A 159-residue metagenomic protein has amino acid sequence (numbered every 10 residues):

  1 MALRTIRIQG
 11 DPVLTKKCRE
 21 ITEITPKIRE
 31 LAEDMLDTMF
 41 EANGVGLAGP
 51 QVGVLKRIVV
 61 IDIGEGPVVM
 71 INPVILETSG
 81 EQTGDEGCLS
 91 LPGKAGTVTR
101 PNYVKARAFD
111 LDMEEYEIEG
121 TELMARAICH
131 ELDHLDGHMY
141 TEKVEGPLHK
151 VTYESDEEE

Functional and structural regions predicted by a protein language model:
M1-E159: Positively charged
